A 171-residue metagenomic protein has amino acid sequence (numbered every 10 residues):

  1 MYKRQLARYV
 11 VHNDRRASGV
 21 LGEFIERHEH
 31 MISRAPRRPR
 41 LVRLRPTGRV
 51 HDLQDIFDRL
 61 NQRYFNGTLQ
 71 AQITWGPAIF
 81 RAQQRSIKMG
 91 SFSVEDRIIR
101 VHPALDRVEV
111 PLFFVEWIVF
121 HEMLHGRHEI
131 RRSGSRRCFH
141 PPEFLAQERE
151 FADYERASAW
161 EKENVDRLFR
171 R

Functional and structural regions predicted by a protein language model:
M1-W117, G126-R171: Active-site-proximal or metal-binding-adjacent scaffold patches in catalytic folds
